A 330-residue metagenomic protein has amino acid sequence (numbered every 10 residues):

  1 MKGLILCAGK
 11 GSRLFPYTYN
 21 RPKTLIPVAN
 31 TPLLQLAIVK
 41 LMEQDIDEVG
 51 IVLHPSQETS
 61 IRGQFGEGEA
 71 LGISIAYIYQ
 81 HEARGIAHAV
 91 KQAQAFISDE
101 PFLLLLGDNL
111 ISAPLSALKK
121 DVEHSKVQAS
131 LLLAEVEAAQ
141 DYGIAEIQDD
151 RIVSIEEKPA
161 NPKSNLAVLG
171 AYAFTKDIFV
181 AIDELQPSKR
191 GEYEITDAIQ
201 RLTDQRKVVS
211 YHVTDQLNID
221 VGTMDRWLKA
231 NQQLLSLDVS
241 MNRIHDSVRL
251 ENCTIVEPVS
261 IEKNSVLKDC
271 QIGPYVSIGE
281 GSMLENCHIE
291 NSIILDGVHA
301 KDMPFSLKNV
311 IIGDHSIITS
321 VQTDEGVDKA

Functional and structural regions predicted by a protein language model:
K2-I5, R13, P27, T31-L106 (+3 more regions): Conserved N-terminal catalytic core of the sugar/cofactor nucleotidyltransferase
L14, I61-R62, I182, A230: Hydrophobic packing residues within well-ordered alpha-helices of enzyme cores
L25, A145-I147, Y211: A structural signal for short hydrophobic beta-strand segments in well-ordered beta-sheet cores
G50-H54, L132-L133, I293, I311: Short internal beta-strands
L103, L110, K119, E123 (+1 more regions): Catalytic-core segments of class I nucleotidyltransferases/pyrophosphorylases that form NMP-activated intermediates
P114-Q140: Conserved donor-nucleotide/metal-binding helix-loop-beta segment in metal-dependent transferases, i.e., the alpha-helix
T223-E251, V256-E257: Internal anion-binding site segments
R243-A330: Structural signal for interior beta-strand "rungs" in well-ordered beta-sheet cores of soluble enzyme domains
